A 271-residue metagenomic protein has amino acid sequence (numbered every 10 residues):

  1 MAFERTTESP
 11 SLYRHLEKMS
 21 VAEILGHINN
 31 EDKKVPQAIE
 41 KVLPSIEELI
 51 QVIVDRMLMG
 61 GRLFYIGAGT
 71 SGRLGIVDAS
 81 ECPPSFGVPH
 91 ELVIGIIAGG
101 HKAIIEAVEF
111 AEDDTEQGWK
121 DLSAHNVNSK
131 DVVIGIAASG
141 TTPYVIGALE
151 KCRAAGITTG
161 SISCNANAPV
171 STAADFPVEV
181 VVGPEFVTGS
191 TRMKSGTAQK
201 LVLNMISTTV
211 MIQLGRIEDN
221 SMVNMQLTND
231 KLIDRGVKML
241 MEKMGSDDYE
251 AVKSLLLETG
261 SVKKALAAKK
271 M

Functional and structural regions predicted by a protein language model:
M1-A38: Cofactor-/ligand-binding subdomain signature composed of acidic, glycine-rich, tryptophan-containing flexible loops
N29-V35, G95-E106, E218, I233 (+1 more regions): Gly-rich Lys/Arg/Thr-decorated short loops/hinges at beta-loop-alpha junctions or inter-strand turns that position
E31-K41, A107, V132-G135: Short, basic, glycine/proline-bearing loop/turn elements
K41-R56: A short, well-structured juxtamembrane/interface segment
G60-G61, G156: Glycine-centered short loops/turns at secondary-structure junctions
A68-L201, V210-L214: Glycine-rich phosphate-binding loops that contact phosphosugars or nucleotide phosphates
N204-M205, V210-M271: Short, amphipathic alpha-helical interaction segments embedded in low-complexity terminal/linker regions of eukaryotic
